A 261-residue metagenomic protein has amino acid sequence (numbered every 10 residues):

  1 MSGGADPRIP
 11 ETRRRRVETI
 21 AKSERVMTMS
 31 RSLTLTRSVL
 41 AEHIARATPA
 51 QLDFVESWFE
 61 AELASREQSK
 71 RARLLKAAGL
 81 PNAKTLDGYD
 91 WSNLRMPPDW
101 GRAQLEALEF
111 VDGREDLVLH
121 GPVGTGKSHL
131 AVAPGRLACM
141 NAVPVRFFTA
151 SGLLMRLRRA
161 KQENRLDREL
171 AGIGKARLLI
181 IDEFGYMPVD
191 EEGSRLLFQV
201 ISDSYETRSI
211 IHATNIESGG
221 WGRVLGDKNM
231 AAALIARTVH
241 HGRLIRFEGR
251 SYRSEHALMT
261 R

Functional and structural regions predicted by a protein language model:
M1-I9, R15-K22, V26-D53: Short, small/acidic-rich helices and loops at N termini and domain boundaries of DNA replication/processing enzymes
R16-T19, I44-P49, G79-L80, S92-R95 (+3 more regions): Conserved phosphate/pyrophosphate-binding and hydrolysis machinery centered on Walker-type P-loop NTPases, extending
R31-N82: Interdomain "pre-motor" coupling segment immediately N-terminal to P-loop NTPase/helicase cores
L40-A45, G88, L117, G220-G222: Short hinge/gating elements
A72-Q104, D112: Clamp-loader machinery-focused feature within the broader ASCE/P-loop NTPase space
P97-K175, G222-L225: Conserved P-loop
P144-F148, G152-L178, F184-R261: Replace "adjacent to P-loop NTPase cores in ATP/GTP-dependent enzymes" with "adjacent to NTP-binding cores
